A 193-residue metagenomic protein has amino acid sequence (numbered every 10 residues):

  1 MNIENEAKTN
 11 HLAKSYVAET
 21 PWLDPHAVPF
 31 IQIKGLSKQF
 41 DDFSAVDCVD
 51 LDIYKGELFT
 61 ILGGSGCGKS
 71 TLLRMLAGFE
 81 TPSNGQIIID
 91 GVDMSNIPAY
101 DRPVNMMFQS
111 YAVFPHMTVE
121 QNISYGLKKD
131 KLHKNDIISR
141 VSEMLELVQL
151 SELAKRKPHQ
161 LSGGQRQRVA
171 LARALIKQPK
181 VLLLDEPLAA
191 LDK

Functional and structural regions predicted by a protein language model:
L62-G64: The feature captures the beta-strand-to-loop junction immediately N-terminal to the Walker
D93, K128, N135-E152: Conserved ABC ATPase "signature" region
M117-G126: Short coil-to-helix segment of the ABC ATPase nucleotide-binding domain corresponding to the Q-loop/switch region
K157-L161, Q165: Conserved ABC ATPase signature
L171: Hydrophobic anchor residue at the start of the ABC signature
I176-K180: A short, proline-enriched helix->beta-strand linker immediately N-terminal to the Walker B motif in ABC-type P-loop
